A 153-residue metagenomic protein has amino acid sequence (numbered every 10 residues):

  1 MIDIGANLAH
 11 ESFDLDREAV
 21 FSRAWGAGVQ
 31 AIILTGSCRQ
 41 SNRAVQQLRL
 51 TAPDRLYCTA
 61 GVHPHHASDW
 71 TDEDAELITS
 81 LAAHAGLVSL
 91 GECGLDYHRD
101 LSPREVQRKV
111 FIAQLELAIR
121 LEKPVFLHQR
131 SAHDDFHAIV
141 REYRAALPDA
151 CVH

Functional and structural regions predicted by a protein language model:
M1-V152: Mid-domain alpha/beta scaffold segments of enzyme catalytic cores
